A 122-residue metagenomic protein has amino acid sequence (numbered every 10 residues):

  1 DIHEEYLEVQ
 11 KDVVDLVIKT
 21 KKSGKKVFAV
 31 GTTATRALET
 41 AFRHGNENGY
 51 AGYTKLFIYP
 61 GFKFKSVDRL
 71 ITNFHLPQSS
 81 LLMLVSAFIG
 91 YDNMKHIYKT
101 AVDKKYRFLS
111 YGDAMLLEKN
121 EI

Functional and structural regions predicted by a protein language model:
D1-I122: Surface-exposed, charge/polar-rich loops and edge strands
